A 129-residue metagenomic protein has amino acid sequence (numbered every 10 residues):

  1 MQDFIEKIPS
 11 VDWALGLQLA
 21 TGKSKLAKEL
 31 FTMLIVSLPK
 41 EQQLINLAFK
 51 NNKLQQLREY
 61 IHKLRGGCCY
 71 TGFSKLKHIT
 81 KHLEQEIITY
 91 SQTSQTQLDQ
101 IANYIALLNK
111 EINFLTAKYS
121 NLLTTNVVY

Functional and structural regions predicted by a protein language model:
M1-Y129: Two-component system phosphorelay core
